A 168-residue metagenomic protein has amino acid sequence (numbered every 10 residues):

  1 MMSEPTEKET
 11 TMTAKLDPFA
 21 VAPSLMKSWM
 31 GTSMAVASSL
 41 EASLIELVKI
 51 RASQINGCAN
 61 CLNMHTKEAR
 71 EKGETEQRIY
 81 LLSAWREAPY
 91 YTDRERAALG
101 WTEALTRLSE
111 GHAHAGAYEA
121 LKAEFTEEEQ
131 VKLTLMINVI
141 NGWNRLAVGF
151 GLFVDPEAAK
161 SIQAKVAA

Functional and structural regions predicted by a protein language model:
M1-A168: Hydrophobic alpha-helical segments
